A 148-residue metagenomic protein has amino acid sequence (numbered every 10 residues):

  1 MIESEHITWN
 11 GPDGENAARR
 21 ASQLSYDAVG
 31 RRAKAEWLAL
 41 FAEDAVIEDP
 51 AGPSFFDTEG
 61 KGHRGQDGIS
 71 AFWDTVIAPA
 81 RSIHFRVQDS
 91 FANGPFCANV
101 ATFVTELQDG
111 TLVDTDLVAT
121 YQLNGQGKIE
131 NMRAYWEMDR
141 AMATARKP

Functional and structural regions predicted by a protein language model:
M1-A39, E43, R146-P148: Short, low-complexity N-terminal intrinsically disordered segments enriched in polar/charged residues
M1-D13, D74-P148: A beta-strand edge to alpha-helix "cap/lid" segment located at domain peripheries
A17, K34-G94: A solvent-exposed, acidic/Ser-Thr-rich amphipathic alpha-helical stretch
S22, A33, W37, G68-I69 (+3 more regions): A general marker of short, structured functional hotspots
L24-D27, E59, N131: Short, flexible active-site loop motifs that bind/organize anionic cofactors or intermediates
